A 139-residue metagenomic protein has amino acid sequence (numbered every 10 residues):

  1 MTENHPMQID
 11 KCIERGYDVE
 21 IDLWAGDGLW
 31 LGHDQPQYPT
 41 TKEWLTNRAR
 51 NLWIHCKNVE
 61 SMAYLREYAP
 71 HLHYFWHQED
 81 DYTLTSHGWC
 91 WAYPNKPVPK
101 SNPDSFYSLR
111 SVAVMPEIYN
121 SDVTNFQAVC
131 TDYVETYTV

Functional and structural regions predicted by a protein language model:
M1-V139: Phosphate-group recognition and catalysis centered on beta-loop-alpha active-site segments
